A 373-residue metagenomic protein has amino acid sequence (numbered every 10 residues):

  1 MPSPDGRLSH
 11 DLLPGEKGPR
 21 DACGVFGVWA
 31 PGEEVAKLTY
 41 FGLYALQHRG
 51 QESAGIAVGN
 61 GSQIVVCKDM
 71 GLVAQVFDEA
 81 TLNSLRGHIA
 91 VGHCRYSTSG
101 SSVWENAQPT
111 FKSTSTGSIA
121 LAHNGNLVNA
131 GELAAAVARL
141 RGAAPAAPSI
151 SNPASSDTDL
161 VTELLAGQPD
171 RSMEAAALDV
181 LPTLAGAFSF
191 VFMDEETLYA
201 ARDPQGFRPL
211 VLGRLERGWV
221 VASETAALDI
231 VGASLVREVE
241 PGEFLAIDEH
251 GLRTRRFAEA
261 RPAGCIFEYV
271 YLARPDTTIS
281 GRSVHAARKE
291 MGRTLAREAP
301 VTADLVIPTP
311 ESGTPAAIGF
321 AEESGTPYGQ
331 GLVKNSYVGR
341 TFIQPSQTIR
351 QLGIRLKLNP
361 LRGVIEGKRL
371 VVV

Functional and structural regions predicted by a protein language model:
M1-P241, A246-A303, T309: Conserved short alpha-helical segments that host acidic/polar catalytic motifs at enzyme active sites
L160-S172, P310, A321-R340: Amphipathic alpha-helical
V306, G313-F320, S324, Y328 (+1 more regions): Extended, hydrophobic alpha-helical segments in both membrane/secreted and soluble proteins
G325-V371: Short, glycine/charge-rich flexible loops or terminal/linker lids adjacent to PRPP-binding catalytic cores
